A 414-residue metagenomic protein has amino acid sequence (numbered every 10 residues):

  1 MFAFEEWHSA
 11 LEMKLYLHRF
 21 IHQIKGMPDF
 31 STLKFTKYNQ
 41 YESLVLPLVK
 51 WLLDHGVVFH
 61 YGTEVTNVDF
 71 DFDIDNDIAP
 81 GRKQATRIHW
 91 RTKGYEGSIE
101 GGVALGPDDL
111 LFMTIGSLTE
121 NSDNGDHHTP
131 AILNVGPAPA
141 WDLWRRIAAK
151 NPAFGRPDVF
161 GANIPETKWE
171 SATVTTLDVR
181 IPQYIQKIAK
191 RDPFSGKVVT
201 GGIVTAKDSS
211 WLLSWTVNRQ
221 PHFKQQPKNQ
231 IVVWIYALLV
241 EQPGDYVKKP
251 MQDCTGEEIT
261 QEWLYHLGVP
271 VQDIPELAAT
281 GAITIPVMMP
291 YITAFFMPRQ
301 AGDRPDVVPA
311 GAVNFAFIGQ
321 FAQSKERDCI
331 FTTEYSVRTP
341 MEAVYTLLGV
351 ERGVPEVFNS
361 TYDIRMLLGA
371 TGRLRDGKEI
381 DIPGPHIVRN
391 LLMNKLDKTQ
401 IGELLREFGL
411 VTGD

Functional and structural regions predicted by a protein language model:
M1-S98, P107, G319: Active-site/ligand-binding neighborhood in enzyme catalytic cores
E6-M13, I78, G136-A140, D178 (+2 more regions): Intrinsic-disorder-associated interaction segments
H18-T36, D108-Y362: C-terminal segments that line or cap access tunnels to active or ligand-binding sites in enzymes and enzyme-associated
E96-E100, G302-D303: A generic local structural motif
I99-P107, M113-T114, T119-N121, G125 (+1 more regions): Acidic/histidine-rich catalytic neighborhood
T346-R406: Active-site-proximal substrate-binding core of FAD-dependent oxidoreductases
L405-E407, V411-D414: Acidic, low-complexity intrinsically disordered tails
